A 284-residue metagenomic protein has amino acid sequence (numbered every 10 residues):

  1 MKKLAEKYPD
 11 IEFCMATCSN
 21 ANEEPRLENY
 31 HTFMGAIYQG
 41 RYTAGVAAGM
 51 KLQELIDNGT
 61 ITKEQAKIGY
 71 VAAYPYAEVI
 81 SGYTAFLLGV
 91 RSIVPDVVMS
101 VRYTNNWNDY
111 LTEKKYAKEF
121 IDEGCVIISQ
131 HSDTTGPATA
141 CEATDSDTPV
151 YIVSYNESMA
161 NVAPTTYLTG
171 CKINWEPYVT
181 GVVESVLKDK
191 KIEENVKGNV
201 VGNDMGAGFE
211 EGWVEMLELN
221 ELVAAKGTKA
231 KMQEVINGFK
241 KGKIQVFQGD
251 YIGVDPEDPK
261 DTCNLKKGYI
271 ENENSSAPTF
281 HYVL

Functional and structural regions predicted by a protein language model:
M1-L284: A residue-level marker of the well-folded mature domains of exported/periplasmic proteins
